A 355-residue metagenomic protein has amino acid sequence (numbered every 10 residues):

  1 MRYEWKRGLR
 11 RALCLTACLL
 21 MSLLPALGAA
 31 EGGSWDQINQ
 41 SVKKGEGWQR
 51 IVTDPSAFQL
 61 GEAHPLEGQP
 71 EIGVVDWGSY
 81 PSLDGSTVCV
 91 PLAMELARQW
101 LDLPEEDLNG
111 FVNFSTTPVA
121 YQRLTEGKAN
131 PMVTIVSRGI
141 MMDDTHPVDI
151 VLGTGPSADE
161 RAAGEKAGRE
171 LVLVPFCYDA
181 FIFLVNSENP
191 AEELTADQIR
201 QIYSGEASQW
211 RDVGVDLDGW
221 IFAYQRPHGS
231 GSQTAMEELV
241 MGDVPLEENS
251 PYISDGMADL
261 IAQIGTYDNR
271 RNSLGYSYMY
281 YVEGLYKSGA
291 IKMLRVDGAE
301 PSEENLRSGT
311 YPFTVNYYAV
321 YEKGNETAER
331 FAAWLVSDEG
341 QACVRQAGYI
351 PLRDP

Functional and structural regions predicted by a protein language model:
M1-R7: N-terminal secretory signal peptides that target proteins for export/translocation
R10-A30: Sec-dependent N-terminal signal peptides of Gram-positive bacterial secreted proteins and lipoproteins
P25-P355: Exported/periplasmic ABC-transporter solute-binding proteins
